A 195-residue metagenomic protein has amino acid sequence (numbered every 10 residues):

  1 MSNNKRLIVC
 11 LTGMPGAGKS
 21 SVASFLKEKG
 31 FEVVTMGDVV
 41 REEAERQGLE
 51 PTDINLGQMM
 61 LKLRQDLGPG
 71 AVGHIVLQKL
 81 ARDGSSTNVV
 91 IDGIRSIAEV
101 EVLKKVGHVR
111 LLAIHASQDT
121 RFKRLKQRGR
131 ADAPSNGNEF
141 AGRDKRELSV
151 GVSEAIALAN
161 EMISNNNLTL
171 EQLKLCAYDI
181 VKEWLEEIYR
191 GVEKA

Functional and structural regions predicted by a protein language model:
M1-L7: Extreme N-terminal, non-catalytic leader segments that precede Walker-type/kinase nucleotide-binding cores
M14, L26: P-loop (Walker A) phosphate-binding loop of NTP-binding proteins
K19: Conserved lysine of the Walker
V22-A23: Post-Walker A alpha-helix
E32-V90, I94-V102, N138-E139: ATP-dependent small-molecule kinase phosphotransfer cores that center on conserved nucleotide phosphate-binding segments
D53-Q58, V102, V106-E154: A glycine- and Lys/Arg-enriched "phosphate-lid" helix/loop adjacent to the NTP-binding pocket of small-molecule kinases
G70, Q127-E187, A195: Small-molecule kinase domains that catalyze NTP-dependent phosphoryl transfer to phosphate-bearing small molecules
